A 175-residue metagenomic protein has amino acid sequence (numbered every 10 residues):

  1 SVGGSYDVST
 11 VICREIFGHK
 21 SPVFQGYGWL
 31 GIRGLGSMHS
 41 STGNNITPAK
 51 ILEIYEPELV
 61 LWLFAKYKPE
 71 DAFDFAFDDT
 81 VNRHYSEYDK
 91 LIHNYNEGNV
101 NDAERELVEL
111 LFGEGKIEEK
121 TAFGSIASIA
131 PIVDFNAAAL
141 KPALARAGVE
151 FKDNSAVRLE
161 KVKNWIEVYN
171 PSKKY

Functional and structural regions predicted by a protein language model:
S1-T10, R14-F17: Divalent-metal (Mg2+/Mn2+/Ca2+)-assisted nucleotide/phosphate chemistry catalytic cores
Y6, Y27-P171: Catalytic adenosine-cofactor/nucleotide-binding cores of aminoacyl-tRNA synthetases and other
I12-C13, V23-Q25: Intrinsically disordered, low-complexity intracellular terminal segments
I16-H19, V81: Arginine/glycine-rich "motif VI" loop of SF2 helicases in the C-terminal RecA-like domain
H19-P22, P57: Coil-to-beta-strand transition motifs
K174-Y175: Extended amphipathic alpha-helical interaction segments
